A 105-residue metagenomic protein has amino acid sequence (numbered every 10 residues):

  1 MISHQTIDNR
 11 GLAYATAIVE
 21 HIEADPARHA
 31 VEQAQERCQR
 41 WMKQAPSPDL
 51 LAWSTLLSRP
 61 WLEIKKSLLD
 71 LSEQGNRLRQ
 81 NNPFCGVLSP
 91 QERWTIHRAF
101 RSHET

Functional and structural regions predicted by a protein language model:
S3-L56: The feature represents the first ordered module of a protein
R28, S47, L62-E63, Q74-G75 (+1 more regions): A general structural signal for well-ordered secondary-structure junctions
V31, Q35, D49-L50, W61 (+3 more regions): Alpha-helix initiation and N-capping motif
M42-K43, W61, R98: Non-transmembrane "mature" sequence context
W53, R59-S67: Mid-chain, well-packed structural core segment of small domains
K66-T105: Short, compact, well-ordered microdomains
